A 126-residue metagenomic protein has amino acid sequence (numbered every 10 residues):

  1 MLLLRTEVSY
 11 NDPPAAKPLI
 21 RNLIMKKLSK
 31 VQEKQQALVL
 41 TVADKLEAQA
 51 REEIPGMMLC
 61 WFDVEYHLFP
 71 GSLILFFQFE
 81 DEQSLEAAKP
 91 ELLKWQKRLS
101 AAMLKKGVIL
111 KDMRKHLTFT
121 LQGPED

Functional and structural regions predicted by a protein language model:
L4-I24: Short, Lys/Arg-enriched N-terminal segments with co-localized hydrophobic residues within the first ~10-30 amino acids
L19-K45: N-terminal presequence-like segments and adjacent domain-start helices
Q35-A50, L85-L110: Short, non-transmembrane amphipathic alpha-helical segments
E53-M57, L110-M113: Short helix-terminating capping/connector loops at secondary-structure junctions
P55-Q78: Short edge beta-strands and adjacent turn/loop segments
F79-L85: Short beta-strand-loop-alpha-helix junction that forms the active-site gateway of nucleic-acid-processing nucleases
S100-D126: A short amphipathic beta-strand at an alpha->beta junction
